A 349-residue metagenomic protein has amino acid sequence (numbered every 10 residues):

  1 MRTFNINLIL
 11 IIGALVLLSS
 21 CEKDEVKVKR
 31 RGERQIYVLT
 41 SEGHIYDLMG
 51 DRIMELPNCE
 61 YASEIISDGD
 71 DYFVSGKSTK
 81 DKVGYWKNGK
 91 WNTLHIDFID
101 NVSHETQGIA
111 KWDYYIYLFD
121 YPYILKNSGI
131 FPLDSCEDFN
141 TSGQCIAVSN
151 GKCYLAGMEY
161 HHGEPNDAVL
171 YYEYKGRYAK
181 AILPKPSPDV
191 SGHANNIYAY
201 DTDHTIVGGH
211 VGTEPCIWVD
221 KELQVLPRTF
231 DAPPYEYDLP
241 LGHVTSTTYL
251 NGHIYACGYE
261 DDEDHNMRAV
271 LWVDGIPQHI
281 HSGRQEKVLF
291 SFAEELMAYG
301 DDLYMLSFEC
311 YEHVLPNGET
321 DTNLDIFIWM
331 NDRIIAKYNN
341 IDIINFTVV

Functional and structural regions predicted by a protein language model:
M1-I9: Bacterial N-terminal signal peptides that target proteins for export
L17-S20: C-terminal motif of bacterial Sec signal peptides marking the signal peptidase cleavage site
D24-V349: Residue-level hotspots at or immediately adjacent to binding/recognition sites across diverse folds
